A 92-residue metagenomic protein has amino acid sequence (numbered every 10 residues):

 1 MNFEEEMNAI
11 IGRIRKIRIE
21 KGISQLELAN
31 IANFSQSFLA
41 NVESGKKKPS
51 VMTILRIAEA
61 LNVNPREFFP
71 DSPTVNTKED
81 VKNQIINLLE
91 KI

Functional and structural regions predicted by a protein language model:
M1-E20: A short, Lys/Arg-rich alpha-helix, primarily the initiator
G12, G22-I23, P49-M52: Residue-level signal for the short linker/turn that defines the boundary of a DNA-recognition helix
I17, I31, V42-G45, D71: Residues in the recognition helix of alpha-helical DNA-binding motifs
I19, N30, E59: Alpha-helical residues within the helix-turn-helix
G22-N41: Short alpha-helical DNA-recognition segment
M52-E67: DNA major-groove recognition helix of helix-turn-helix/homeodomain DNA-binding modules
P70-I92: Short, charged recognition helix plus adjacent turn of helix-turn-helix-like nucleic-acid-binding domains
